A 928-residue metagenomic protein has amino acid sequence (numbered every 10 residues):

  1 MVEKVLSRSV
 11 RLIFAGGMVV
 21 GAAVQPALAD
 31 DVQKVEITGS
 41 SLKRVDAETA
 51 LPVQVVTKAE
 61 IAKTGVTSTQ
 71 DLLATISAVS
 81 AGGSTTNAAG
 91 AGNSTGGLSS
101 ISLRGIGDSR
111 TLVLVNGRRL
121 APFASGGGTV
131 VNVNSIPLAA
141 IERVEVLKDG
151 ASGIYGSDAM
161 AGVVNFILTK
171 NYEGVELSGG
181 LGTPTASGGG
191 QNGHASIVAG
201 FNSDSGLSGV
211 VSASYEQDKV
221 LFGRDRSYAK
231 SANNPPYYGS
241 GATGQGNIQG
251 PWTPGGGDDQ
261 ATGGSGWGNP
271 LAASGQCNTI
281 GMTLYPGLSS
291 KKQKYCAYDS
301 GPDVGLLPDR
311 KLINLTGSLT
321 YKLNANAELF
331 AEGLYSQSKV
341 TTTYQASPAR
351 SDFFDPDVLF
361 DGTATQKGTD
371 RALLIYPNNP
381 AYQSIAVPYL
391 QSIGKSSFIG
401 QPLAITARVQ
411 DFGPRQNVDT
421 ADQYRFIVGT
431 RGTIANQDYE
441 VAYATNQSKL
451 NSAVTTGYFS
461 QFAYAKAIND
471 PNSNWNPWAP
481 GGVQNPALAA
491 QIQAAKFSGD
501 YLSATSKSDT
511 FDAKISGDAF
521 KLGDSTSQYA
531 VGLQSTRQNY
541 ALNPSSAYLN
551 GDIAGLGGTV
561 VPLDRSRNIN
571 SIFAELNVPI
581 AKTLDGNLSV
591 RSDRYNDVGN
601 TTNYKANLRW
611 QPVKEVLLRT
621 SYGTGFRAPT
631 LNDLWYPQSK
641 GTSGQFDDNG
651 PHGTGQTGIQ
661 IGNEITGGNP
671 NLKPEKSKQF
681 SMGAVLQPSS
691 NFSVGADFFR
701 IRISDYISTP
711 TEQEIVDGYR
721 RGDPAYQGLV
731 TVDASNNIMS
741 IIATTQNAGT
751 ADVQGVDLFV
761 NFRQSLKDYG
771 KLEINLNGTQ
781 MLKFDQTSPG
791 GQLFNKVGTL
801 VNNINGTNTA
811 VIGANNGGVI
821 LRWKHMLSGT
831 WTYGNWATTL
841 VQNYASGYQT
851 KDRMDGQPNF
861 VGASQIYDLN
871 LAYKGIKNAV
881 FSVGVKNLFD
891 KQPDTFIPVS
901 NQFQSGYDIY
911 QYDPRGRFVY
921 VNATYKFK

Functional and structural regions predicted by a protein language model:
K34-T67, F123: N-terminal periplasmic "start-of-domain" segments of outer-membrane beta-barrel proteins
T69-L72, S99-S102, N132-N134, D158-G179 (+1 more regions): N-terminal periplasmic accessory domains that precede and gate Gram-negative outer-membrane beta-barrel machines
A74-R119: Extracytoplasmic beta-strand/coil segments of soluble accessory domains associated with Gram-negative outer-membrane
R118-K148: Short acidic/polar hinge/loop motifs at secondary-structure boundaries that mediate gating or recognition
G128, S227-N234, S274-R310, T316 (+6 more regions): Surface-exposed, low-complexity loop segments enriched in small/polar and acidic residues
N171-G174, D204-G206, N324-A327, T433-D438 (+9 more regions): Short loop/turn motifs that connect adjacent beta-strands in outer-membrane beta-barrel proteins
F459, L782-K783, N843-K851, A872-K928: C-terminal beta-signal and adjacent terminal beta-strands/loops of Gram-negative outer-membrane beta-barrel proteins
G641, L772-K874, F889-D890: C-terminal beta-barrel architecture of Gram-negative outer-membrane proteins
